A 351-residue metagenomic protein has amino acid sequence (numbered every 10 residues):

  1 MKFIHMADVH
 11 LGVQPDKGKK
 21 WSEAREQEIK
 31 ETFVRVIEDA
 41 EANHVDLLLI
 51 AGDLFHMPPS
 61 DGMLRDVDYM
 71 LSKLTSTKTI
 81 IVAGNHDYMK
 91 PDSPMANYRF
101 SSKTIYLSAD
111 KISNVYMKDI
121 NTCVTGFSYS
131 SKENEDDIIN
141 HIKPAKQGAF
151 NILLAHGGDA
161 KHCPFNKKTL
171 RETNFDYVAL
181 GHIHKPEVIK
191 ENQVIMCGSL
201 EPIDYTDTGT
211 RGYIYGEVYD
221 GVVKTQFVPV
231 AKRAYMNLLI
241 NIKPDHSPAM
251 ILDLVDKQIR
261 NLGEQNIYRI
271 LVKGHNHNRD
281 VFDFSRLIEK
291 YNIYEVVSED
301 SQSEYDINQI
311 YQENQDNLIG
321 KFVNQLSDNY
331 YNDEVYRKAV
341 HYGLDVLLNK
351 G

Functional and structural regions predicted by a protein language model:
M1-R65, H341, K350-G351: N-terminal active-site segment of His-dependent metallophosphoesterases
I4, C123-T125, I214: Conserved beta-strand elements of the Class I
S22, L47, M57-I195, S199-Y205 (+1 more regions): His/Asp/Glu-rich metal-coordinating catalytic cores of metallo-dependent phosphodiesterases/hydrolases acting on
K30, V34-E41, R65-D68, I139-K143 (+1 more regions): Amphipathic, non-transmembrane alpha-helical secondary structure
A42-H44, K146-G148, N261-G263: Glycine-rich phosphate-binding loop signature in dinucleotide/nucleotide-binding domains
P186-I251: A conserved active-site cap/scaffold subdomain adjacent to cofactor or substrate pockets
V222-G351: Accessory, non-catalytic peripheral segments of nucleic-acid enzymes
